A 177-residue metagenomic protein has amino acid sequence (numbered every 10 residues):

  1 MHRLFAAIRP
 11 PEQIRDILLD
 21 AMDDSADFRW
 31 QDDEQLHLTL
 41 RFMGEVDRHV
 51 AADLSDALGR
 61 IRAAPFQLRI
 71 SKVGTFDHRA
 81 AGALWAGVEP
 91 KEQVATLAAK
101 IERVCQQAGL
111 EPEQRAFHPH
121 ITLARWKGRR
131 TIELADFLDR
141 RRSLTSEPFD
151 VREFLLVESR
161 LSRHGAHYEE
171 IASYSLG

Functional and structural regions predicted by a protein language model:
M1-G177: Histidine-dependent nucleotide/RNA phosphoesterase domain, centered on the 2H-phosphoesterase fold with its duplicated
